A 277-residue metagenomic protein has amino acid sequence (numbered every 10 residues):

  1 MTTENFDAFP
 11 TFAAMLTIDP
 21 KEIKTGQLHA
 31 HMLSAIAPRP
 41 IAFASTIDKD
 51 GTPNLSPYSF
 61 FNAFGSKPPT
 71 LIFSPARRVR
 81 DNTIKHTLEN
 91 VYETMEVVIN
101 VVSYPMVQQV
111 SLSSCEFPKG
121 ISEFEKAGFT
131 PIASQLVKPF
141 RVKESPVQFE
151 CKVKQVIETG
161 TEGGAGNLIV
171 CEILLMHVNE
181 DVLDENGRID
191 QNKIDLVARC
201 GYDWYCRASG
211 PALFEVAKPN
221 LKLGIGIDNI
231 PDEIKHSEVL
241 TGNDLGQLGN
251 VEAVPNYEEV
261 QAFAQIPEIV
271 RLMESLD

Functional and structural regions predicted by a protein language model:
T2-D277: Basic, polyanion-binding surface patches
